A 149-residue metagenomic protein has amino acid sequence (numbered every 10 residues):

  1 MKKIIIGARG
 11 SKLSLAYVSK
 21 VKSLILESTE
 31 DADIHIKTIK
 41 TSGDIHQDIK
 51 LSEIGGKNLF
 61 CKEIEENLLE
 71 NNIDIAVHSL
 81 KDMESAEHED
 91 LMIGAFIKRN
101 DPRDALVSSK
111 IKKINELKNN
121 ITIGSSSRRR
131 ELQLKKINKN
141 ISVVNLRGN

Functional and structural regions predicted by a protein language model:
M1-N149: Domain-level signature for soluble enzymes in the chorismate/prephenate branch of the shikimate pathway
